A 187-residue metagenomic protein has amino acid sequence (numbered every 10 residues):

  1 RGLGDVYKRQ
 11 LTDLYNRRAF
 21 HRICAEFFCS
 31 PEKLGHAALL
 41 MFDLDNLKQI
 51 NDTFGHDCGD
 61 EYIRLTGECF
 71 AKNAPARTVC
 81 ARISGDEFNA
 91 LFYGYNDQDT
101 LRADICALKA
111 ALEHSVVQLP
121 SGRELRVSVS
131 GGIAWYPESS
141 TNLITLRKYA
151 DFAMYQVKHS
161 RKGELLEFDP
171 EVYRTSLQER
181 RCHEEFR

Functional and structural regions predicted by a protein language model:
R1-Y7: Short, small-residue-biased leader/transition segments that mark boundaries at the very start of proteins
D13-A38, D45-P75, A81-A90, Q98-C106 (+2 more regions): Conserved long alpha-helical elements within nucleotide-processing catalytic cores of c-di-GMP signaling and class III
L39, F88, V129-I133: A structural signal for short, well-ordered beta-strand segments
L44-D45, Y95, E171: PAS/PAC or PAS-like capping segment
D52, L91-N96, E113, Y136-P137: Residue-level recognition of strand-loop junctions within catalytic nucleotide-signaling folds
K72-R77, L108-R123, Q156: Short catalytic/binding micro-motifs of nucleotide second-messenger systems
C80, R123, S130-E138, T145-S160 (+2 more regions): Cyclic nucleotide signaling catalytic output domains
